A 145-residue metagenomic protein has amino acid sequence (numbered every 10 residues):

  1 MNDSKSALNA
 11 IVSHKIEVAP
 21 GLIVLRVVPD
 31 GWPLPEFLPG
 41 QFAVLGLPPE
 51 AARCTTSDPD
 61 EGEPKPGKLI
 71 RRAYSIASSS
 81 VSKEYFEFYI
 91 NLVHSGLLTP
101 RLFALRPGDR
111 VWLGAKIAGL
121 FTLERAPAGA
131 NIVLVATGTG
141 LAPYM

Functional and structural regions predicted by a protein language model:
N2-P107: Ferredoxin-reductase
D3, L97-M145: FNR/FR-type flavoprotein reductase catalytic core
